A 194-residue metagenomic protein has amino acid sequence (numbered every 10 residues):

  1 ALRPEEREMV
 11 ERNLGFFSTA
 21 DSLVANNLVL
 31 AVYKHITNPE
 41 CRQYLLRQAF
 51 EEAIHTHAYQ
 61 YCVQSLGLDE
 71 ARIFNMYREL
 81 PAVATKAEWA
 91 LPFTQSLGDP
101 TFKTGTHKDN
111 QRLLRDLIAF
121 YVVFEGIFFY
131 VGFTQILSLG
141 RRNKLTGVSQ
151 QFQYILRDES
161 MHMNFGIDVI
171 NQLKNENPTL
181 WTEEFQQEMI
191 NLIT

Functional and structural regions predicted by a protein language model:
A1-T194: Non-heme di-metal
